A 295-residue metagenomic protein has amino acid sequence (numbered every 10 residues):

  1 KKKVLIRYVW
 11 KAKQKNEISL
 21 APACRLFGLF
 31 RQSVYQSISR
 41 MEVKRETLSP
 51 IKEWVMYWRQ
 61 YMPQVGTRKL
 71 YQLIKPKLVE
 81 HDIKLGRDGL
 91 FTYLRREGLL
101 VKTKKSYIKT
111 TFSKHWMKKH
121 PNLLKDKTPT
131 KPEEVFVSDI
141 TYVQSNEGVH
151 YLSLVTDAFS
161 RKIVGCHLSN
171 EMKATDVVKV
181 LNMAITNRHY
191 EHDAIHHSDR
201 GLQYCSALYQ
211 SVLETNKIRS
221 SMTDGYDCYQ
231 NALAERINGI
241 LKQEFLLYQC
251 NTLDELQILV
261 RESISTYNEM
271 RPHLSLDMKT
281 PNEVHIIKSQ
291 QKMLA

Functional and structural regions predicted by a protein language model:
K1-E17, K52-Y61: Short, amphipathic alpha-helical "recognition" segments used to contact nucleic acids or chromatin
E17-S19, V65, L85, N251: Residue-level signal for the short linker/turn that defines the boundary of a DNA-recognition helix
A23-C24, V34, V55, L70 (+14 more regions): Mobile genetic element proteins and their domesticated derivatives, centered on retroelements and DNA transposons
C24, R31-P132, T280-Q290: Basic, flexible linker segments flanking DNA-binding modules in nucleic acid-interacting mobile-element proteins
S113, S198-R200, S206-A207, S220-K242 (+2 more regions): RNase H-like two-metal-ion nuclease catalytic core shared by retroviral integrases and related mobile-element nucleases
P129-V164, N170-T175: An active-site-proximal beta-strand-loop segment
G148, H167-Y190, C205: Active-site beta-loop-alpha junctions of metal-dependent nucleic acid enzymes, especially the RNase H-like/DDE
E214-I218, I240-A295: C-terminal domain-tail junction helix/linker
